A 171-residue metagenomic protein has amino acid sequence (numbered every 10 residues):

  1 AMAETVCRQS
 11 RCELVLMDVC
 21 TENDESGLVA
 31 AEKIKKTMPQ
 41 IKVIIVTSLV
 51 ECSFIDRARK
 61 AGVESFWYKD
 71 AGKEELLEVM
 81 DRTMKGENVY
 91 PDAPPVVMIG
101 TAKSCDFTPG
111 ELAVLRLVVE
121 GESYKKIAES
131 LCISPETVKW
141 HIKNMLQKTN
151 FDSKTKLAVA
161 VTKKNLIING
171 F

Functional and structural regions predicted by a protein language model:
A1-L14: Acidic, metal-coordinating helix/loop segments flanking the phosphotransfer/catalytic sites of two-component signaling
T5, L28-Q40: Short amphipathic alpha-helix used as the core "switch/output" element in two-component signaling
L16-A31: Conserved phosphotransfer microenvironments
L49-V50, E136: Short, conserved "switch-loop" micro-motifs in signal-transduction and mechanochemical regulators
I55-R59, V63-P109, A113, L166: Short, flexible helix-to-coil linker/hinge segments that flank and couple to helix-turn-helix
I99-T137, K163, N169-F171: Helix-turn-helix DNA-binding segment
L146-F171: Basic, Lys/Arg-enriched C-terminal extension of HTH/homeodomain DNA-binding domains
